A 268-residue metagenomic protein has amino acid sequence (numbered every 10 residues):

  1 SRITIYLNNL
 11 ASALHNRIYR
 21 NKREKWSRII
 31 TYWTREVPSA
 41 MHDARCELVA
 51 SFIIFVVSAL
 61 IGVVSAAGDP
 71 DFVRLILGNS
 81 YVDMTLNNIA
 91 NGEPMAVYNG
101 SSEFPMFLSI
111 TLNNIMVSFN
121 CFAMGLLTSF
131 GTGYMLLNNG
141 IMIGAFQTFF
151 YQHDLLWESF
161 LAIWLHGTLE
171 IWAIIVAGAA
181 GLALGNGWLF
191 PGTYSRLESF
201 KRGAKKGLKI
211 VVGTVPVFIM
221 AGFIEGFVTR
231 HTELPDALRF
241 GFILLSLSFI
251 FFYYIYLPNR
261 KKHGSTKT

Functional and structural regions predicted by a protein language model:
S1-I30: Soluble N-terminal domains of membrane-associated systems
I3, V63-I89: Interfacial/capping segments of alpha-helical transmembrane domains
R23, R28-R45, A96-V97, S101 (+2 more regions): Cytosolic juxtamembrane amphipathic/interface segments immediately preceding and feeding into a transmembrane helix
S39-V57: Alpha-helical transmembrane segments and their helix-start/interface "positive-inside/aromatic belt" motifs in integral
I53-G68, L127, L169: Hydrophobic alpha-helical membrane-insertion segments
L86-E93, V97-Y98, F104-S109, F160-L169: Short aromatic-rich membrane-water interface segments that cap or initiate transmembrane helices in multi-pass membrane
N99-G131: Individual transmembrane alpha-helix segments
A123-T268: Generic detector of multi-pass transmembrane helix bundles and their immediately adjacent loops in polytopic membrane
